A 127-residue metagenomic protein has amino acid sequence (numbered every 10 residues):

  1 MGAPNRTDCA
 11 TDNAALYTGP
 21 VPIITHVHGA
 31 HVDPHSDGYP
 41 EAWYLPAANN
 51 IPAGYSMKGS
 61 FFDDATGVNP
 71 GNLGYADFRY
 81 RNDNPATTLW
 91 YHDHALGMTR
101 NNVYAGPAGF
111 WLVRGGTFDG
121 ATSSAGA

Functional and structural regions predicted by a protein language model:
M1-A127: Histidine-centered copper-binding motifs that mark active-site loops of extracellular/periplasmic copper enzymes
